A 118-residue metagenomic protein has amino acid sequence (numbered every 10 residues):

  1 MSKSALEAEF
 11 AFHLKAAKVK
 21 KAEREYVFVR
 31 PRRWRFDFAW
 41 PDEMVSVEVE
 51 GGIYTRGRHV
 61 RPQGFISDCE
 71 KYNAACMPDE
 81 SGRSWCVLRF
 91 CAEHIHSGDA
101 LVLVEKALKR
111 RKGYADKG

Functional and structural regions predicted by a protein language model:
M1-G118: Nucleic-acid endo/exonuclease domains
